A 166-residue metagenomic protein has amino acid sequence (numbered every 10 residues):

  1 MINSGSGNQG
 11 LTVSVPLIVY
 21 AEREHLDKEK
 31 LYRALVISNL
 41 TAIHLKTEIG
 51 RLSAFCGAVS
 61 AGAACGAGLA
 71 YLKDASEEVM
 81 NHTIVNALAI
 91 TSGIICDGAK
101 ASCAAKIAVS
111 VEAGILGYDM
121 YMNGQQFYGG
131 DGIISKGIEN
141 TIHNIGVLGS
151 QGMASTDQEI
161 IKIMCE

Functional and structural regions predicted by a protein language model:
M1-I2, A42-L52, I95-A99: Glycine/charged-rich beta-loop-alpha catalytic/anionic-binding loops adjacent to active sites
M1-S4, H25, I37: Active-site cofactor/substrate anionic-group-binding motifs, chiefly glycine- and Lys/Arg-rich phosphate-binding loops
M1-V15, G57-S60: Conserved phosphate/anionic-ligand binding catalytic regions in large, soluble enzymes, centered on
G10-L26, G66-D74: Alpha-helical support elements that line or immediately flank enzyme active sites and cofactor-binding pockets
D27-L45, I84-G93: Acidic-glycine-rich active-site phosphate/pyrophosphate-binding loop
V36-G50, G62-G68: Thiamine diphosphate
F55-A64, V109: Aromatic-lined, polymer-binding surfaces characteristic of secreted/periplasmic polysaccharide-degrading enzymes
D74-E166: Functionally critical mobile loop/hinge segments
